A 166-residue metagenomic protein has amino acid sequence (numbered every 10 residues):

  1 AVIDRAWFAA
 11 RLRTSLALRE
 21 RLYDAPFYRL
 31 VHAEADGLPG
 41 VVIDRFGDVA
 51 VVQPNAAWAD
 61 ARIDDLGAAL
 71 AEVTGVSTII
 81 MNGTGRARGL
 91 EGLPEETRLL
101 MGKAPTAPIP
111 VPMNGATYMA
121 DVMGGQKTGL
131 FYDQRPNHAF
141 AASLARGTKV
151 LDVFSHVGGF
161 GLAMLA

Functional and structural regions predicted by a protein language model:
A1-G47: Non-catalytic accessory regions of SAM-dependent methyltransferases
V31-D44, D60-L130: Non-catalytic substrate-recognition/targeting regions of SAM-dependent transferases
V49-P54: Carbohydrate-binding surface patches
Y132-P136: A glycine-rich, Thr/Ser-enriched phosphate-binding loop motif common to dinucleotide/cofactor-binding enzymes
H138-A166: Conserved SAM/SAH cofactor-binding pocket of Class I
